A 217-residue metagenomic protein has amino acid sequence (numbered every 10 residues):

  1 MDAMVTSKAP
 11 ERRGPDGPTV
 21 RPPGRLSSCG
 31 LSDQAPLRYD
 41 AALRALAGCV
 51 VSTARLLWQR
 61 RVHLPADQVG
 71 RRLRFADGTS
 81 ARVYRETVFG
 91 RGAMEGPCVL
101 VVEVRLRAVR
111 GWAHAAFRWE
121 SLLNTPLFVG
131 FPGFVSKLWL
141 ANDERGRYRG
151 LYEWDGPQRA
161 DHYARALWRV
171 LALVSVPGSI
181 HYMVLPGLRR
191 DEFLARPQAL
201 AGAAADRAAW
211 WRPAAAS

Functional and structural regions predicted by a protein language model:
D2-F131, P186-S217: Short S/T/G/P-rich N-terminal loop/turn motif that feeds into the first structured element of a domain
V99-R105, S136-A166: Short, well-ordered beta-strand segments in beta-rich or mixed alpha/beta enzyme and ligand-binding folds
A141-D143, V184-L188: A general secondary-structure junction signal
D161, A172-L173: Exported/periplasmic cell-wall-interacting domains
L167-L171: Short, non-transmembrane amphipathic alpha-helical segments
L173-P186: Conserved short beta-strand edge segments in small beta-sheet-based binding/regulatory domains
